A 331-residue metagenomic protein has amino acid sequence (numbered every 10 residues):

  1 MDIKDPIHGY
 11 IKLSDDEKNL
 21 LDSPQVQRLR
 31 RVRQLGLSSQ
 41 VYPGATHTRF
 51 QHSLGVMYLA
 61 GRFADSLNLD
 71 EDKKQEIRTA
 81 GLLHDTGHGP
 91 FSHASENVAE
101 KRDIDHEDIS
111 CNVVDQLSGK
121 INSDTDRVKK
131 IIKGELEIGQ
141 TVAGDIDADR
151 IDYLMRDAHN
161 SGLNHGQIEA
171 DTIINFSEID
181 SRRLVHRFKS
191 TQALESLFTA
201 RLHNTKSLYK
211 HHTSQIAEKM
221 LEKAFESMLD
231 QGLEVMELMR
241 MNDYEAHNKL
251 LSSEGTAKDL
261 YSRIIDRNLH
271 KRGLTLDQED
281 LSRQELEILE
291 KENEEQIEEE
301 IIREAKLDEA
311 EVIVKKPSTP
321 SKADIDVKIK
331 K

Functional and structural regions predicted by a protein language model:
M1-E76, H88-K331: Histidine-centered, transition-metal-coordinating active-site segments
I77-L82: Short alpha-helical catalytic segment bearing the HExxH-like zincin motif of zinc-dependent metalloproteases
D85: Histidine-anchored nucleotide/phosphate-binding helix
